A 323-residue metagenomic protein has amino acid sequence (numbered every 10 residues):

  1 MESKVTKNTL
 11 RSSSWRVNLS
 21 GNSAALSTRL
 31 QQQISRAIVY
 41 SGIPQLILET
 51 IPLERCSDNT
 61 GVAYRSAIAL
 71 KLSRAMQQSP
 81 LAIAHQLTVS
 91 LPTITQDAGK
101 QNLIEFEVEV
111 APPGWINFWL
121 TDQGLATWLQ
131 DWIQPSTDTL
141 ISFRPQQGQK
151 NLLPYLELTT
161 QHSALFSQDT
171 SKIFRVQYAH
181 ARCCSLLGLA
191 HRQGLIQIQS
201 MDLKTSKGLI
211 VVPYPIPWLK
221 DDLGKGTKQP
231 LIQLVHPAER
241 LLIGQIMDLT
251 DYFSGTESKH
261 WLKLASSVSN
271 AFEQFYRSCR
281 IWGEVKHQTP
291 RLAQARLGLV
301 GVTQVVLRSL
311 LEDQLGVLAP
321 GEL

Functional and structural regions predicted by a protein language model:
E2-L323: Non-catalytic interaction-recognition regions
